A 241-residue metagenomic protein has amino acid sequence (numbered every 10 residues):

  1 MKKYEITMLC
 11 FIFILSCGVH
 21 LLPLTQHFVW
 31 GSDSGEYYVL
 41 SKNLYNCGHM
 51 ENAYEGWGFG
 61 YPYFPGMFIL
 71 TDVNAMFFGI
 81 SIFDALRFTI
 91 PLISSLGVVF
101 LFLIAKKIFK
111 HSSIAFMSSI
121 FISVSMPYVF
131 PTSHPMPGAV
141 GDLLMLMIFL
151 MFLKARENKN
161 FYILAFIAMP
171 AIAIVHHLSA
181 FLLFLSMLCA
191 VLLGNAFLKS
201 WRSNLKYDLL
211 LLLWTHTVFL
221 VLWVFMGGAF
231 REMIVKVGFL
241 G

Functional and structural regions predicted by a protein language model:
M1-C10, K206-Y207: N-terminal membrane topogenic signal
M1-Y4, K107, N158-N160: Positively charged n-region of N-terminal signal peptides that target proteins for export
E5, L15-L144: Active-site lumenal/periplasmic loops and adjacent helix-entry segments of GT-C-fold, multi-pass membrane
I12-H20, M126, F149-M151, M169 (+2 more regions): Hydrophobic core segments of alpha-helical transmembrane domains in multi-pass membrane transport and ion-translocation
P23, F102, K106-K107, P127-S133 (+4 more regions): Hydrophobic alpha-helical transmembrane segments
D33, S133-G141, N160-I163, P170-G241: Transmembrane catalytic cores of multi-pass membrane glycosyltransferases and polysaccharide-assembly enzymes
S119, S123, L146, F166-P170 (+1 more regions): Small-residue faces within membrane-embedded alpha-helices
M145-Y162: Membrane-interface transmembrane helices that cradle and orient dolichyl/undecaprenyl
